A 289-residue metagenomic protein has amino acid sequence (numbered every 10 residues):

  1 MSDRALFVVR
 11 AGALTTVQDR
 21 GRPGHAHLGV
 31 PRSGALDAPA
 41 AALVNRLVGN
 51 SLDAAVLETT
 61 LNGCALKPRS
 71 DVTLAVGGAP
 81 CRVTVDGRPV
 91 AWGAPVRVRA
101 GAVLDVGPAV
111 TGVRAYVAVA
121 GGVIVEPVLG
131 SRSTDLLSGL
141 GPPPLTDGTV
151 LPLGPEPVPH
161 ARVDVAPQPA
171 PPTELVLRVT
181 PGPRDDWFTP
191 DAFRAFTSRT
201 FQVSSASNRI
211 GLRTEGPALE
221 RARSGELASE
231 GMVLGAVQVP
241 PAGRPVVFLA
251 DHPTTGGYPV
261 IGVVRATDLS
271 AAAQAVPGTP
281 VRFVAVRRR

Functional and structural regions predicted by a protein language model:
M1-R289: Conserved "landmark" site that anchors the functional core of diverse proteins
